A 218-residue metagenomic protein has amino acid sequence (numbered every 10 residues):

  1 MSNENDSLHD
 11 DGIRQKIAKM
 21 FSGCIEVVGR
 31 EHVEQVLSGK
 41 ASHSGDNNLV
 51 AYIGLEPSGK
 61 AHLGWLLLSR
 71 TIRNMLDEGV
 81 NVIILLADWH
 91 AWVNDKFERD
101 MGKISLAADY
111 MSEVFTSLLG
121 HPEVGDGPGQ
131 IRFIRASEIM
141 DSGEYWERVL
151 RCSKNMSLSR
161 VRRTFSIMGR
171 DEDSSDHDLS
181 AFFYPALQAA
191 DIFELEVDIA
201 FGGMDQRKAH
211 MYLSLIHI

Functional and structural regions predicted by a protein language model:
M1-S58, S214-L215: Non-catalytic terminal extensions that flank enzyme cores
C24-V27, L63, L67, T164 (+1 more regions): N-terminal low-complexity, intrinsically disordered segments
L55, I84-D88, R135-S137: Glycine-rich, histidine-containing beta strand-loop boundary motifs that form or position
L63-I84: Histidine-anchored nucleotide/phosphate-binding helix
L67-R70, K96-M101: Glycine-rich loop at the start of a catalytic domain that most often binds anionic cofactors/ligands
E78-D88, L119-G125: Short, flexible active-site-proximal loops enriched in glycine and acidic residues
A87-R99: Short connector loops at secondary-structure junctions
M101-I216: Divalent-metal (Mg2+/Mn2+/Ca2+)-assisted nucleotide/phosphate chemistry catalytic cores
